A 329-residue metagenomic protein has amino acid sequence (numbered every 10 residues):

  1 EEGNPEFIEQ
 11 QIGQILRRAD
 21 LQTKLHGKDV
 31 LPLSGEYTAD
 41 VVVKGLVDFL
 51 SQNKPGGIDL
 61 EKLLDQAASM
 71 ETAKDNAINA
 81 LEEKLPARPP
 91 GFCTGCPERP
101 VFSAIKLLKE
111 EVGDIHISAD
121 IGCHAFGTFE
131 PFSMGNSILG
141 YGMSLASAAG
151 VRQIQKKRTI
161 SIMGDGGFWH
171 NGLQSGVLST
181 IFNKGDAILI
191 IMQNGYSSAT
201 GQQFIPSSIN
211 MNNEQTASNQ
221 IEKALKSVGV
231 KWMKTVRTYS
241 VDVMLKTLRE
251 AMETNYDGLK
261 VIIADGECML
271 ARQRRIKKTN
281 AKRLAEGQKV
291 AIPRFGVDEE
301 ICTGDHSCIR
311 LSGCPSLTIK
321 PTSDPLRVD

Functional and structural regions predicted by a protein language model:
E1-A68, K260, A264-E267, A271 (+2 more regions): Terminal amphipathic helices with adjacent charged low-complexity linkers/tails
E1-E2, L63, S118-D120, I162 (+2 more regions): Short beta-strand segments
E2, E6, K28-D40, P86 (+7 more regions): Hydrophobic alpha-helical scaffolding
T23, A80-P89, A125-M134, K157 (+4 more regions): Gly-rich Lys/Arg/Thr-decorated short loops/hinges at beta-loop-alpha junctions or inter-strand turns that position
K28-G35, D120-T128, N194-T200: Short connector loops at secondary-structure junctions
L63-L145, I154: Active-site diphosphate/adenylate-binding microenvironment
T128-V261, M269-R275, A281: Thiamine diphosphate
R272-Q273, T303-D329: Iron-sulfur cluster-binding cysteine motifs and their immediate structural context in ferredoxin-like electron-transfer
